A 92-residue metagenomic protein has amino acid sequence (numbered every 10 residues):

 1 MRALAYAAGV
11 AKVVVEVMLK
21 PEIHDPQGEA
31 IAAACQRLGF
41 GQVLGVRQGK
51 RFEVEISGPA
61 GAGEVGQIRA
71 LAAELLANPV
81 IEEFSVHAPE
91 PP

Functional and structural regions predicted by a protein language model:
M1-P92: Non-catalytic terminal accessory/regulatory regions of metabolic enzymes
